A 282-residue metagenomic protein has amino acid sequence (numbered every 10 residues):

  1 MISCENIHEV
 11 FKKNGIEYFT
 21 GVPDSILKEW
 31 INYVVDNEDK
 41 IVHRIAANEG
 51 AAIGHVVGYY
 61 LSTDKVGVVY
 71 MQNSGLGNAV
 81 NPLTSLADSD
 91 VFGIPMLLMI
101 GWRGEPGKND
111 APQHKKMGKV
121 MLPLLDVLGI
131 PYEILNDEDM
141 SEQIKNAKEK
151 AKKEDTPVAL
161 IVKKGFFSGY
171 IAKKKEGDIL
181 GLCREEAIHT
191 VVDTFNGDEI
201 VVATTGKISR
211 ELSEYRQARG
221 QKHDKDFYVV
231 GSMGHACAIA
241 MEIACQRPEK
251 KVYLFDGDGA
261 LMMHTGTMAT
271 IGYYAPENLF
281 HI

Functional and structural regions predicted by a protein language model:
M1-M241, C245-K251: Thiamine diphosphate
T84, G93-M96, M263-I282: A short alpha/beta connector and helix-capping loop motif
R210-L212, M262-T265: Short acidic/glycine-rich loop or secondary-structure boundary segments that cap or lie
G257-G259: Active-site metal-binding loops of divalent metal-dependent hydrolases
